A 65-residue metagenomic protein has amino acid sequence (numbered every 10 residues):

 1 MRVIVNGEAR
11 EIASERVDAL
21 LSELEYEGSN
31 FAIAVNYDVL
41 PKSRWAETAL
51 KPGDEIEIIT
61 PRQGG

Functional and structural regions predicted by a protein language model:
M1-G64: Ubiquitin-like/PB1-type beta-grasp interaction modules and other compact soluble beta-rich domains
